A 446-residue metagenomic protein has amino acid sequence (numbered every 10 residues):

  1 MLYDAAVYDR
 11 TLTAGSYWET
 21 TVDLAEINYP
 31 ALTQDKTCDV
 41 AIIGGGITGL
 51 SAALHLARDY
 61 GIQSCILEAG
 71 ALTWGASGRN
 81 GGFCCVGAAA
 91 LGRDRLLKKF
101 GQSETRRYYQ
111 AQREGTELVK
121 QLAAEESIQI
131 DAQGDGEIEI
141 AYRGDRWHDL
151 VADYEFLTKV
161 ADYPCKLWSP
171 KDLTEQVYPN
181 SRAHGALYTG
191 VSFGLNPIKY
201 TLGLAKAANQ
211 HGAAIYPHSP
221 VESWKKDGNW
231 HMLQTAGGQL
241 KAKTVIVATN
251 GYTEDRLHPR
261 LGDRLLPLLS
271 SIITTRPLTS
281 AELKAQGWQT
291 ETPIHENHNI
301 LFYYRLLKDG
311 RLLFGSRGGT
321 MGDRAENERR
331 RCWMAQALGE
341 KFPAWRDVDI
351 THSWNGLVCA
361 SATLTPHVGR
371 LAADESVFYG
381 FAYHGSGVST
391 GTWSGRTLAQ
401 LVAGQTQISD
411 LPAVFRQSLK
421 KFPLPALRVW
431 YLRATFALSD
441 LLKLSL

Functional and structural regions predicted by a protein language model:
M1-V40, R58-D59: Extreme N-terminal leader/targeting segments of oxidoreductases
L2-G15, T21, A90-L97, K120-G203: Flavin (FAD/FMN) cofactor-binding and adjacent substrate-gating region of FAD-dependent oxidoreductase domains
C38-I66: N-terminal Rossmann-like FAD-binding beta1-loop-alpha1 element of flavoenzymes
N80-Q110: Glycine-rich active-site loop/strand segments that organize a redox cofactor
G82, E117, E125-Q133, V221-S223 (+2 more regions): Active-site substrate-recognition segment that forms the wall of the catalytic cavity or substrate channel
F156-T158, A183-K243: Helical element adjacent to the flavin cofactor pocket in flavoenzyme catalytic cores
T363-P366, R370-A373, F378, I408-L446: Helix-rich C-terminal "cap"/substrate-channel and partner-interaction subdomain that packs against the flavin-binding
G391-L411: Internal hydrophobic alpha-helix adjacent to the cofactor/substrate pocket in enzyme cavities
